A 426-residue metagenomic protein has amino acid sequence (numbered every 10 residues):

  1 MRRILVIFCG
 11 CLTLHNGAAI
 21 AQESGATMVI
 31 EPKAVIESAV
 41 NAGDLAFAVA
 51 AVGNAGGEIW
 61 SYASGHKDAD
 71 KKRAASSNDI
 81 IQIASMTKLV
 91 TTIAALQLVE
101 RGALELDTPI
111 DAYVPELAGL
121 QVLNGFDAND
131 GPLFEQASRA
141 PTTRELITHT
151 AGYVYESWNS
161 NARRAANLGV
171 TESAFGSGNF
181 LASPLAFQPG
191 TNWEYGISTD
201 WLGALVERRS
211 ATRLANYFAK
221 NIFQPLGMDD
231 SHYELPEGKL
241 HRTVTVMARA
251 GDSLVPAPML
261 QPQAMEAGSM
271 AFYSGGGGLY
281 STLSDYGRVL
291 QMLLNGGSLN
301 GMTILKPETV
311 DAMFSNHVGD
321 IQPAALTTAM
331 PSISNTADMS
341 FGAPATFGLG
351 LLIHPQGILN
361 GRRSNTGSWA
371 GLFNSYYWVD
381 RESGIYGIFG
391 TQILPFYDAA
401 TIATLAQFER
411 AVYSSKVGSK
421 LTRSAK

Functional and structural regions predicted by a protein language model:
M1-I4: Positively charged n-region of N-terminal signal peptides that target proteins for export
V6-H15: Bacterial N-terminal signal peptides
A19-E23: Boundary at the C-terminal end of the N-terminal hydrophobic targeting segment
G25-I83, A103-E105, V122-F126, D398: Short, conserved catalytic-motif segment at the N-terminal edge
I30-I36, G56, Q82-I110, A118 (+3 more regions): Active-site SXXK
P115, L120-G361: Short, surface-exposed loop or secondary-structure junction motifs that flank catalytic or metal-binding residues
T366, F373-Y386: Short, surface-exposed beta-strand/loop micro-motifs that present aromatic residues
